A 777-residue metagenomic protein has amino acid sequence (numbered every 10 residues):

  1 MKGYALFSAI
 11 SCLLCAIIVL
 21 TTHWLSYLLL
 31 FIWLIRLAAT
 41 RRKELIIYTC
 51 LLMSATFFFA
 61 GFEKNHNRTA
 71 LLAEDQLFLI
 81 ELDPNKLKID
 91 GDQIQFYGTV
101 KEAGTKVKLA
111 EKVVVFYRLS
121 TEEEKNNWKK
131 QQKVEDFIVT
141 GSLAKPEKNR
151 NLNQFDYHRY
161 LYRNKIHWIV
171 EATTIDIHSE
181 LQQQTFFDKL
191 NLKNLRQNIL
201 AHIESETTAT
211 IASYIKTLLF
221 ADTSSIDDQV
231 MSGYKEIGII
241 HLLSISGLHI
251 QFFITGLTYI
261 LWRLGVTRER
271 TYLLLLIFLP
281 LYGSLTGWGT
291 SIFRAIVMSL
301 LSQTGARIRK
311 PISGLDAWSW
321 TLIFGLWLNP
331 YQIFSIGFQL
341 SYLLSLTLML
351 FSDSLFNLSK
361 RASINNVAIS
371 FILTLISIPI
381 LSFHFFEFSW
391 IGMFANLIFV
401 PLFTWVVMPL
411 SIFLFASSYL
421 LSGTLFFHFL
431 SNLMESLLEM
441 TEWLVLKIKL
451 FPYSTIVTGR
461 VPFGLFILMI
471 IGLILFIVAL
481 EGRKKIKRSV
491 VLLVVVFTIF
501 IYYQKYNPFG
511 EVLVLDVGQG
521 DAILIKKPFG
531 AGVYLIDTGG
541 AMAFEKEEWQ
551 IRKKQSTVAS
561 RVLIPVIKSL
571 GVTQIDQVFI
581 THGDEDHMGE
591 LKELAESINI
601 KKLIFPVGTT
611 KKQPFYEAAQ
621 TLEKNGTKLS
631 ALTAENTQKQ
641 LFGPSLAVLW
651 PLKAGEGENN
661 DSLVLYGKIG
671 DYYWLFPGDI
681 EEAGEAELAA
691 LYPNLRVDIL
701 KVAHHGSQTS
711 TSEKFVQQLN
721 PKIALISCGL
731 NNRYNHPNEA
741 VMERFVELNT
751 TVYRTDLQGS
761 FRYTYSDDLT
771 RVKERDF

Functional and structural regions predicted by a protein language model:
M1-A70, V772: N-terminal leader/targeting segments
M1-S8, L45-I46, Y272, S313-A317 (+2 more regions): Membrane-interfacial loop-to-transmembrane alpha-helix junctions, especially the N-terminal start
A9, L190-K193, D227-I237, E387-F394 (+1 more regions): Juxtamembrane membrane-water interface segments that cap and precede transmembrane helices
T22, A38-K43, C50, V230-M393 (+4 more regions): Hydrophobic alpha-helical transmembrane segments in multi-pass membrane proteins
F58-I237, H241, R561-K568, Q574 (+4 more regions): Membrane-interface helix/helix-cap signal primarily in integral membrane proteins
W128, F137-S142, Y160, Q183-F187 (+1 more regions): Non-globular, low-confidence helical/coil segments that flank catalytic cores
K165-M298, Q303, Q577-F579, S645 (+3 more regions): Aromatic-rich juxtamembrane segments at the membrane interface
M349-Y453, I723: Alpha-helical transmembrane segments of multi-pass integral membrane proteins
